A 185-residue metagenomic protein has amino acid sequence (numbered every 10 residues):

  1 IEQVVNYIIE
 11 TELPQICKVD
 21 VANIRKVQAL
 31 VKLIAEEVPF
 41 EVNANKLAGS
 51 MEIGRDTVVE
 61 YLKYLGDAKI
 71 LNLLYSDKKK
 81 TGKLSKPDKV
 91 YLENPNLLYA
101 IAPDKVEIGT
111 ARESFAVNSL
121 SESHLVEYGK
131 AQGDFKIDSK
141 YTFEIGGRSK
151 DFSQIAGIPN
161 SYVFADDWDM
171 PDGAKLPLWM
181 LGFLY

Functional and structural regions predicted by a protein language model:
I1-Q132: Accessory nucleic acid-recognition modules appended to NTPase machines
E93, I145, F164-D166: Generic beta-sheet signal
L97-L98, R148-S149, W168-D169: Short, solvent-exposed loop/turn segments at secondary-structure junctions
I108, R148-G157, D172-G173: Active-site-adjacent loop/helix micro-motif of nuclease/hydrolase catalytic cores
A116, L120, F135-D151: Conserved catalytic cores of phosphodiester-cleaving nucleases, focusing on short active-site segments
Q132-D134, Y141, W168, W179: Long, positively charged, glycine-interspersed low-complexity recognition regions
D138, N160-P171: Nucleic-acid nuclease catalytic cores
D169-Y185: Domain-level recognition of nuclease-like catalytic cores that cleave nucleotide substrates
